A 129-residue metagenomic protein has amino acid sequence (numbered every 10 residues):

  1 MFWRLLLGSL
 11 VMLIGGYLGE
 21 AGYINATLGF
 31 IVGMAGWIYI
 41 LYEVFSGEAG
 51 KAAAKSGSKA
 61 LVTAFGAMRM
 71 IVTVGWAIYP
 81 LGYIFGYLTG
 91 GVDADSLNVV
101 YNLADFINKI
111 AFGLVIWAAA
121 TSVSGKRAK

Functional and structural regions predicted by a protein language model:
M1-K129: Polytopic alpha-helical membrane-helix bundles and their juxtamembrane interface segments in multi-pass membrane
